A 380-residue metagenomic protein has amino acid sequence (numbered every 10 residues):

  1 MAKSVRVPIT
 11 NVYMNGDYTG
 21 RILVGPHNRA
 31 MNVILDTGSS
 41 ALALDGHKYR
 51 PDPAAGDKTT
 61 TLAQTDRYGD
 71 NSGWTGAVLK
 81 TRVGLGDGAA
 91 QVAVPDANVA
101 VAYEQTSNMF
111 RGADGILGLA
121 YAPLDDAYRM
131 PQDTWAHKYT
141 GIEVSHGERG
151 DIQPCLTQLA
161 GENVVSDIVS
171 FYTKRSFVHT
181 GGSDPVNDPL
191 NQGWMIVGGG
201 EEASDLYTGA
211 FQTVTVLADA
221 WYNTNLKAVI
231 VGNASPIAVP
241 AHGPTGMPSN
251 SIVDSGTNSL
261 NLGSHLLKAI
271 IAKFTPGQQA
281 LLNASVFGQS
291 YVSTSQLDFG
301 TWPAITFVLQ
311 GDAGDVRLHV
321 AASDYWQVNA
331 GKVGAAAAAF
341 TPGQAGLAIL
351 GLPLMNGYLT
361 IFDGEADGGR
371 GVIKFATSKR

Functional and structural regions predicted by a protein language model:
A2-Q212, K268-P303, A335-A348: Non-catalytic N-lobe/flap surface of aspartyl protease domains
G20-I22, N32-V33, N250-V253, L260 (+2 more regions): Conserved, well-structured core segments
V24-P26, V83-A90, I230-S235, F307-G314 (+1 more regions): Short acidic, glycine-rich loop/turn motifs
M31-L35, V92-Y103, Y207-L217, A238-P248 (+1 more regions): Short amphipathic beta-strand/extended segments with alternating polar/hydrophobic composition
T37, A41, P244-K273: Active-site beta-strand/loop microenvironment that shapes enzyme catalytic pockets
T81, G115, D167-V169, G193-M195 (+9 more regions): Structural beta-strand/beta-sheet cores of well-ordered domains, especially the beta-sheet scaffolds that support
N187-P248: Flexible, small-/acidic-enriched active-site or ligand-binding loops
G300-R380: Aspartic protease catalytic domain
